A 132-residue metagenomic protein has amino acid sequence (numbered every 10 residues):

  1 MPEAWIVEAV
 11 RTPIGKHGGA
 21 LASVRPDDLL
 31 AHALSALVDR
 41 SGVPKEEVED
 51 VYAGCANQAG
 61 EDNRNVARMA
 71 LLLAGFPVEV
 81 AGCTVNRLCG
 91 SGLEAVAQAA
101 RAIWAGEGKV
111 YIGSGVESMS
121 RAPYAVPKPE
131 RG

Functional and structural regions predicted by a protein language model:
M1-A9: Short coil-to-beta-strand
M1-P2, K16-K45, G60-V66, L71-G132: Acyl-thioester C-C bond-transforming condensing/cleaving domain
W5, Y52, T84: Conserved beta-strand segments that form the floor/walls of ligand-binding pockets within enzyme and binding domains
V10-I14: Short polar catalytic/cofactor-binding loops
E47-G54, I112: Short glycine-rich phosphate-binding loop at a beta-alpha junction
A53-E61: A glycine-/small-polar-enriched, mobile loop at the entrance of the PLP active site in fold-type I
